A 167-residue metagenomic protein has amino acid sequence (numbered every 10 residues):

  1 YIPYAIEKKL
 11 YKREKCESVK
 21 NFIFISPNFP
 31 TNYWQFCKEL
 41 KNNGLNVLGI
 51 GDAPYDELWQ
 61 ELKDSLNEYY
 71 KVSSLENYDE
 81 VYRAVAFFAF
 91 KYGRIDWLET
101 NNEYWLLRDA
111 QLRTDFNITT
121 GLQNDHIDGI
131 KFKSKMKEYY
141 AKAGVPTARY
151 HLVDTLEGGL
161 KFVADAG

Functional and structural regions predicted by a protein language model:
Y1-D125, E157: ATP-binding N-terminal substructure of ATP-dependent carboxylate-amine bond-forming enzymes
G129-G167: Active-site nucleotide/adenylate-binding loops and adjacent lid/helix of ATP-dependent enzymes
